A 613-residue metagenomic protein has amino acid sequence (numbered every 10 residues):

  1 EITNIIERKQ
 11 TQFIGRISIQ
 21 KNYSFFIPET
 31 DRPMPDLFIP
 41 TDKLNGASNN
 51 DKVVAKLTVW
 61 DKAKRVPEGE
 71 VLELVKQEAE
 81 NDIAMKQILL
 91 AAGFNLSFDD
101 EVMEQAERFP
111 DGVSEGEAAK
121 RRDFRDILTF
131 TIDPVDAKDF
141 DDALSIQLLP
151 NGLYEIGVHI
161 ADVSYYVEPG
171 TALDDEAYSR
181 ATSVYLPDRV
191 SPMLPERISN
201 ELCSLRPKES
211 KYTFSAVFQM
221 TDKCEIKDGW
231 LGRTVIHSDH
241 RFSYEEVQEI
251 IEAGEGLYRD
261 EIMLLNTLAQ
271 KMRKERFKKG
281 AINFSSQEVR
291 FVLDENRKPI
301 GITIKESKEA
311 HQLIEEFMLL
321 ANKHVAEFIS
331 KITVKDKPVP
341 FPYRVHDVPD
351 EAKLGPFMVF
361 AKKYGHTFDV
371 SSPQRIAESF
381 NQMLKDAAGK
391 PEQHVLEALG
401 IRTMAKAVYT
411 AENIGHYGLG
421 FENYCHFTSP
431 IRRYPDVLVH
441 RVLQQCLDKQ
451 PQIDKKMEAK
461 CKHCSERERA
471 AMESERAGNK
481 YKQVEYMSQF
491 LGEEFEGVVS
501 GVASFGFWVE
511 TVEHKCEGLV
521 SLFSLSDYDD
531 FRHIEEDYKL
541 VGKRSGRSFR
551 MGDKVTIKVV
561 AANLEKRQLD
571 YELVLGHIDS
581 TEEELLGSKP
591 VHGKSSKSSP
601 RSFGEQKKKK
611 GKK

Functional and structural regions predicted by a protein language model:
E1, G46-E70, R206-D222, H324 (+2 more regions): Flexible glycine-rich surface loops and low-complexity tracts that mediate binding to linear polymers
E1-G157, S164-S210, R241-F242, E485 (+2 more regions): Charge-lined substrate channels and their catalytic hotspots, especially those that engage the 3′ end of RNA
E1-T11, K56-I83, K227-D228, G232 (+1 more regions): OB-fold/S1-family single-stranded nucleic acid-binding modules
T3-N22, L491-F505, I557-K558: Structural detector for short beta-strands of small beta-barrel domains
N22-I27, Y154, S504-V509, L569-D570: Short aromatic-glycine-enriched beta-strand elements
T41-A55, E316, F490-E493, D529-I557: Short nucleic-acid-contacting surface segments enriched for D/E, G, S/T with interspersed K/R
L231, Y244-V512, L519-S521, S526-Y528 (+3 more regions): Append "with occasional cross-activation on large, charged helical scaffolds in nucleic-acid assemblies
D529-K539, L573-K613: Acidic, low-complexity intrinsically disordered tails
